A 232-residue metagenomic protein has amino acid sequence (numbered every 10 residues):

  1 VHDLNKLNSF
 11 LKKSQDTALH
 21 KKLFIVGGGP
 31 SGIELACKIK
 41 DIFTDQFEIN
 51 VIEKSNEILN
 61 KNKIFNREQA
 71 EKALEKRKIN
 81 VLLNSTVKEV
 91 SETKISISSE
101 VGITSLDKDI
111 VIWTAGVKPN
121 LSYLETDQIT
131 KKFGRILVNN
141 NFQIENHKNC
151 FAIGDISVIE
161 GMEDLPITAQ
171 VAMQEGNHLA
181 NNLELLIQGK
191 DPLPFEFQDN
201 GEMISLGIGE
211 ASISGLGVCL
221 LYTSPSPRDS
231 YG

Functional and structural regions predicted by a protein language model:
V1-L19, S105-N177, N181: FAD-site-proximal beta/loop scaffold in flavoenzymes
V1-V26, P30-D45: Glycine-rich dinucleotide-binding loop and its adjacent helix/turn
K22, Q46-N50, N149: Residues at the starts of beta-strands that form the adenosine-phosphate
G28, K54, D155, I208: Cofactor-binding loop segments of dinucleotide-utilizing enzymes, especially the Rossmann-like FAD- and NAD(P)+-binding
F43-N140: A Rossmann-like FAD-binding core segment of flavoenzymes
V171-F197: Internal hydrophobic alpha-helix adjacent to the cofactor/substrate pocket in enzyme cavities
Y222-G232: Single conserved hydrophobic/aromatic residue that forms the stacking wall/gate of nucleotide- or nucleobase-binding
